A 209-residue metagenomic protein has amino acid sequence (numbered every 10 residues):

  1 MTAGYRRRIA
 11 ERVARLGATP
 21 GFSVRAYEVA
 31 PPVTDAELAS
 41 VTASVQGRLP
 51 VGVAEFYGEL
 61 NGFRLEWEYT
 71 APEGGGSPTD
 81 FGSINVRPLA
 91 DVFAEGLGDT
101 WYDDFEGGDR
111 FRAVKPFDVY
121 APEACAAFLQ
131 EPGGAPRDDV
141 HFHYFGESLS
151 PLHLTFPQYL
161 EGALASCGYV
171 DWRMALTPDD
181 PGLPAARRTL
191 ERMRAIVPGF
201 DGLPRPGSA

Functional and structural regions predicted by a protein language model:
M1-A124, G199-A209: A surface-exposed partner-binding patch
G4-R7, R48, E147, P184 (+1 more regions): Alpha-helix boundary/N-cap detector
A30-V33, E131-A135: Helix-boundary capping/turn motifs
D118, F128-L129, H141-H143: Residues in well-ordered beta-strands of folded domains
A124-P132: Short, surface-exposed beta-strand/loop micro-motifs that present aromatic residues
A135-E147: Intrinsically disordered, low-complexity regulatory segments enriched in Ser/Thr/Pro and charged residues
F145-L183: A contiguous, mid-protein "functional segment" used to position or interact with cofactors/ions or partner subunits
D179-A209: Charge-dense, low-complexity intrinsically disordered regions
